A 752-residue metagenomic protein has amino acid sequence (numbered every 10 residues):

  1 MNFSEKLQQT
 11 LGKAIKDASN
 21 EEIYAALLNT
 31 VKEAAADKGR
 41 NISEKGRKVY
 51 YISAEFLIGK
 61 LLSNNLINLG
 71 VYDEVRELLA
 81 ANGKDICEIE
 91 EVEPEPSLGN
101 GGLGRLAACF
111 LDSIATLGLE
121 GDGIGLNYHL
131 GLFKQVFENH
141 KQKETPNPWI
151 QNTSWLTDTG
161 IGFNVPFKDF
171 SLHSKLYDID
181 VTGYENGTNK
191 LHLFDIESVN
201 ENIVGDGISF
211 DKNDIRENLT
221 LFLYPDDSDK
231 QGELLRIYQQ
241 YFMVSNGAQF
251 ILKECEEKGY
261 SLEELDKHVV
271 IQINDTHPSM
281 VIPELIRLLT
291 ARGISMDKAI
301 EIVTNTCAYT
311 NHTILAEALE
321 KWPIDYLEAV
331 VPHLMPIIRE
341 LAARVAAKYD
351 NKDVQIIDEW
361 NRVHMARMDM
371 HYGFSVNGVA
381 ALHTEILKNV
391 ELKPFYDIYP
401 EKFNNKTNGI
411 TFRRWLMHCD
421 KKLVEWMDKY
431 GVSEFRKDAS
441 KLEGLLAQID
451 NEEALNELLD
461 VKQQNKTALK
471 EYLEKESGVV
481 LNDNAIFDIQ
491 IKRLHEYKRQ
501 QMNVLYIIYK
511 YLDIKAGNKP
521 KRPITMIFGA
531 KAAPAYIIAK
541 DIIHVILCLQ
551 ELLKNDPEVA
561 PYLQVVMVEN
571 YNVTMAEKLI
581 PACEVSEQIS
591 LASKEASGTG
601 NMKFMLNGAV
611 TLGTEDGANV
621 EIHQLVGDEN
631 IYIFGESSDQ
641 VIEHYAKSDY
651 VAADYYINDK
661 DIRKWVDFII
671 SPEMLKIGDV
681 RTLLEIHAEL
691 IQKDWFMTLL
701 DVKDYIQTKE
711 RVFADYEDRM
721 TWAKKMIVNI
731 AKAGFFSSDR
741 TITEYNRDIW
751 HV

Functional and structural regions predicted by a protein language model:
M1-V752: A conserved ligand/cofactor-binding region detector
